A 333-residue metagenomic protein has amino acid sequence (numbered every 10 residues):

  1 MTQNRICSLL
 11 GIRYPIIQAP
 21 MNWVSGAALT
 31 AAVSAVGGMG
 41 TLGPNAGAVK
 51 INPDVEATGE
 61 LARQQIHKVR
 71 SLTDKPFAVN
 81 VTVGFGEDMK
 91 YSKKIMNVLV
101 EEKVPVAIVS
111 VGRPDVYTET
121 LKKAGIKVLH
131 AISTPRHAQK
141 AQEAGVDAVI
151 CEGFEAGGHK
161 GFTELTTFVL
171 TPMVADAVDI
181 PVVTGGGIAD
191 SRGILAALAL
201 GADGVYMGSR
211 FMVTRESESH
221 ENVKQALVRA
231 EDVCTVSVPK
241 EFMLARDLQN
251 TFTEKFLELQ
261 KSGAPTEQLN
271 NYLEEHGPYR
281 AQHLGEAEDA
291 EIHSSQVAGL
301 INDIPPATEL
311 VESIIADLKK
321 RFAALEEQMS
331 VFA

Functional and structural regions predicted by a protein language model:
M1-A177: Active-site entrance/lid segments in N-terminal catalytic domains of soluble metabolic enzymes
R70-N97, V183-R192, F242-F256: Electropositive, surface-exposed helix/loop patches at the edges of structured domains that serve as adaptable
G161-V183, A189-A333: Conserved active-site-proximal phosphate/metal-binding subdomains
